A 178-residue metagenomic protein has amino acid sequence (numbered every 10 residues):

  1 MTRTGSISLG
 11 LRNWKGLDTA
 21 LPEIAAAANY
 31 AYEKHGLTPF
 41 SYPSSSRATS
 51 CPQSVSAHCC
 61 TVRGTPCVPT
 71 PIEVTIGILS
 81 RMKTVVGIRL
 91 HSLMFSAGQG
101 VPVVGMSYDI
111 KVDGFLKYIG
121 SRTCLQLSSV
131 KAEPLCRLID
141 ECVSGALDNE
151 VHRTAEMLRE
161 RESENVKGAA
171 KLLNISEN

Functional and structural regions predicted by a protein language model:
M1-N178: Active-site anion-handling motifs in enzyme catalytic cores
